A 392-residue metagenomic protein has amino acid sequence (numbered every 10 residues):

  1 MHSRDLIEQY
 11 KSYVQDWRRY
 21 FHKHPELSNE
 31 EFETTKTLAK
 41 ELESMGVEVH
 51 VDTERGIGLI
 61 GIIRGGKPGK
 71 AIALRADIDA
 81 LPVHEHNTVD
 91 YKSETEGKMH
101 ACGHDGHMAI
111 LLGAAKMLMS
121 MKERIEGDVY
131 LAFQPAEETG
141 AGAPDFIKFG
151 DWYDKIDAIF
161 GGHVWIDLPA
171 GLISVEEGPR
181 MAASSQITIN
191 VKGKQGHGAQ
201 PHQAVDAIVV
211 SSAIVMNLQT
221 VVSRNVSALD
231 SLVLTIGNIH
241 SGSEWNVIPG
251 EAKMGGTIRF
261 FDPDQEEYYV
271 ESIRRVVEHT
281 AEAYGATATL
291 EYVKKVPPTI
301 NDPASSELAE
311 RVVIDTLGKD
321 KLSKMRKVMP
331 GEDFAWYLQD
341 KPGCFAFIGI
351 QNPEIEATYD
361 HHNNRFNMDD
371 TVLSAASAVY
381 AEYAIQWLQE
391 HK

Functional and structural regions predicted by a protein language model:
M1-H100, A109-I125: Acidic/His- and Gly-rich active-site-bordering loop/insert found across diverse amide/peptide-bond hydrolases
V14, S28, F32-A39, L111 (+6 more regions): Hydrophobic face of alpha-helices
F21, G61, L74, H104 (+8 more regions): Divalent metal-coordination and catalytic microenvironments
H50, Y130-A132, T289: A structural signal for isolated positions on well-ordered beta-strands in alpha/beta enzyme cores
L59, L81-V83, N87-M99, D105-G106 (+3 more regions): Histidine/acidic-residue-rich, glycine-tolerant segments that coordinate divalent metal ions
I63, V191-G193, I258: Hydrophobic beta-strand positions in extracellular immunoglobulin-like domains
A73-R75, H84, I187, F345-I350: Non-cysteine beta-strand/loop elements that form the S-adenosyl-L-methionine
S212-K392: Metal-dependent amide/peptide-bond hydrolase catalytic core, centered on the "pita-bread" metallohydrolase fold
